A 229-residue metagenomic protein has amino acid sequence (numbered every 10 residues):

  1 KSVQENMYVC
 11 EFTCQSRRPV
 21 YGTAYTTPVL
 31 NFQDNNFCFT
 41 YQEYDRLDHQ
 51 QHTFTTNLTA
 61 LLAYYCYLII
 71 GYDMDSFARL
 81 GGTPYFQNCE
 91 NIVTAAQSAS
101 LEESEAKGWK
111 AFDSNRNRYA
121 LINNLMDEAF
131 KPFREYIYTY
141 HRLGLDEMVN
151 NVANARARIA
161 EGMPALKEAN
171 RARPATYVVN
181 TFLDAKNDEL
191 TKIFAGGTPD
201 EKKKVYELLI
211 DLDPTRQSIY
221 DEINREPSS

Functional and structural regions predicted by a protein language model:
K1-E5: Start-of-domain marker
M7-F37: Amphipathic beta-strand/beta-sheet edge segments enriched in Tyr/Trp
F12, C66-I70, L183-N187: Short, hydrophobic/proline-enriched secondary-structure or compact coil segments at domain edges
P28-A96: Internal, conserved structured core segments that host functional sites
Q51-F54, L58, S114, L121 (+2 more regions): Non-transmembrane, amphipathic alpha-helical segments
I70-Y140, V205-S229: Glycine-rich, aromatic-bearing surface loops/beta-hairpins
D127-S229: A cross-kingdom marker for long, charged
